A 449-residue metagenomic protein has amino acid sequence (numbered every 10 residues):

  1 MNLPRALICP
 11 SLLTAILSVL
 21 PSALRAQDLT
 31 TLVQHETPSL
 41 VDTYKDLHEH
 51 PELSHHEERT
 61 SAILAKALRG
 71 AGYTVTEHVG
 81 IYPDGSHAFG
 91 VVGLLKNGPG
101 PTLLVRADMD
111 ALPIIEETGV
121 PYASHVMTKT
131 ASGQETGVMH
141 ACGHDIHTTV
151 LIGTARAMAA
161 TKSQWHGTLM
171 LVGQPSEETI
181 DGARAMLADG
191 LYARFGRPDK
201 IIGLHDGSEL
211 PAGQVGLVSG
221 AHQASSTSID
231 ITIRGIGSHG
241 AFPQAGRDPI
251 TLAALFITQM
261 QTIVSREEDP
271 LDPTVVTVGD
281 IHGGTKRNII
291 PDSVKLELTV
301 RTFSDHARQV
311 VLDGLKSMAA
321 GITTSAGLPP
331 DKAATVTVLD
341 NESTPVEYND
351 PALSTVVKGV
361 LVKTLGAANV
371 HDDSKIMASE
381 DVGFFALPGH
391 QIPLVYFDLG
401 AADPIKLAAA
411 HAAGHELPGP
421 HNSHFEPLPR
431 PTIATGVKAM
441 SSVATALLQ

Functional and structural regions predicted by a protein language model:
C9-L20: Bacterial N-terminal signal peptides
L20-A26: Sec/Tat signal peptide C-region and signal peptidase I cleavage site
Q27-M139, T149-G153, A157-G167: Acidic/His- and Gly-rich active-site-bordering loop/insert found across diverse amide/peptide-bond hydrolases
E36-L40, Y44, H48-P51, H55 (+12 more regions): Sec/Tat-exported extracytoplasmic proteins
L47, L68, G93, V105 (+9 more regions): Divalent metal-coordination and catalytic microenvironments
G90, M127-M139, D145-I146, M158-I289: Histidine/acidic-residue-rich, glycine-tolerant segments that coordinate divalent metal ions
A254-Q449: Metal-dependent amide/peptide-bond hydrolase catalytic core, centered on the "pita-bread" metallohydrolase fold
